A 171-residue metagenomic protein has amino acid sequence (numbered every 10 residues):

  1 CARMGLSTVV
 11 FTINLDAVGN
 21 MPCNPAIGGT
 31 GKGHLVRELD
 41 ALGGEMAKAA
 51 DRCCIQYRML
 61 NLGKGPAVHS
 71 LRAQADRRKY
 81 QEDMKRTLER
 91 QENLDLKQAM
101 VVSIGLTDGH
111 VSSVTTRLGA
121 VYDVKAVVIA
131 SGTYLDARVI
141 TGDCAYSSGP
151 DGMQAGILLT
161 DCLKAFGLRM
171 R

Functional and structural regions predicted by a protein language model:
C1, V111: Conserved phosphate-binding elements of NTP-dependent enzyme cores
R3-T107, L118, A126, A130-L159 (+1 more regions): Conserved N-terminal/central alpha/beta ligand/cofactor-binding core
S112, K125: Conserved acidic residues
S113-R117: Short beta-strand segments that buttress and anchor functional surface loops
